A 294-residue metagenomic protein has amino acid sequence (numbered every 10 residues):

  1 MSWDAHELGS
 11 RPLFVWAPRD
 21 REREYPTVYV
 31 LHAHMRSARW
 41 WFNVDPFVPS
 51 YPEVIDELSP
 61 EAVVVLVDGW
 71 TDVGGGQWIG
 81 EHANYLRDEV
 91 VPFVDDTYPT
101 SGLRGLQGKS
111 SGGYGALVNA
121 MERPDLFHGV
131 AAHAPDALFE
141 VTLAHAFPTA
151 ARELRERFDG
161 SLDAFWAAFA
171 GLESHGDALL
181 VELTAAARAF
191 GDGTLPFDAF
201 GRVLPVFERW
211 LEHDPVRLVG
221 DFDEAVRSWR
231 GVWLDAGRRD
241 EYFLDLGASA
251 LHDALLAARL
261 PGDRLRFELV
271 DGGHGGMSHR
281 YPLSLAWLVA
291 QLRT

Functional and structural regions predicted by a protein language model:
M1-T294: Non-catalytic cap/lid and distal C-terminal segments of serine-dependent acyl enzymes
